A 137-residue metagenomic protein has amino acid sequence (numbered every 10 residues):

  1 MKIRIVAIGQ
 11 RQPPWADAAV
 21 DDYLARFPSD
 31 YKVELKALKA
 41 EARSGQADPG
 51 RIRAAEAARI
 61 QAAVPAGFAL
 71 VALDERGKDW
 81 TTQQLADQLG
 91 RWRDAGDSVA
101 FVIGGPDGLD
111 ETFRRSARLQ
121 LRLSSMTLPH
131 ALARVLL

Functional and structural regions predicted by a protein language model:
M1-F27: N-terminal beta1-alpha1 ligand-phosphate binding loop
V6, K36, V71, L119-L121: Hydrophobic/aromatic beta-strand patches that form the interior of the parallel beta-sheet core in alpha/beta enzyme
V6-G9, A72-E75, V102: Acidic beta-strand-to-loop metal/phosphate-binding motif
R11, E75-K78, G105-G108, A133: Short glycine-rich anion-binding loops that position phosphate/pyrophosphate groups of nucleotides and phosphorylated
D17-V20, T82-A86, R114, R134: Conserved strand-to-helix beginnings and helix N-cap segments that scaffold or border functional pockets
D22-Y23, F27, Q88-W92, S116: Catalytic-core regions built around general acid/base machinery
K32-V33, A37-V99: S-adenosyl-L-methionine/SAH cofactor-binding core of RNA-modifying enzymes
D107, E111-L137: Structured adenosyl-cofactor binding patch, chiefly the S-adenosyl-L-methionine
